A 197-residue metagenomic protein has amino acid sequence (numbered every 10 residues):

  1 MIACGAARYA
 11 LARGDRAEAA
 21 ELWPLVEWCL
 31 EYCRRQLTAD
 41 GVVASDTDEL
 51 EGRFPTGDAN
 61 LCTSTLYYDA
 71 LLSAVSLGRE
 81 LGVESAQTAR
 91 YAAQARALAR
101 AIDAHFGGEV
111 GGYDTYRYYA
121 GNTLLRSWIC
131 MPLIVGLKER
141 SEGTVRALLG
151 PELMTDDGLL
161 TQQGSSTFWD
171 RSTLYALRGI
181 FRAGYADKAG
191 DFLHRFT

Functional and structural regions predicted by a protein language model:
M1-C4, D69: Residue register of alpha-helical TPR repeats
I2, E31-A39, E139: Glycine-rich, acidic and aromatic/proline-enriched surface loops and short helix-turn segments that act as binding
A7, W23, E27, Q36: Substrate-binding cleft and catalytic face of glycoside hydrolase catalytic domains, especially the flexible beta-alpha
Y9-A12: Hydrophobic or amphipathic alpha-helical targeting/insertion segments
A20, P24-E31, G52, T56-A89 (+2 more regions): Active-site core of glycosidic bond-cleaving carbohydrate-active enzymes
V42, T47-G52: A short, charged helix-loop
A101-F106: Short amphipathic coiled-coil heptad-repeat segments
